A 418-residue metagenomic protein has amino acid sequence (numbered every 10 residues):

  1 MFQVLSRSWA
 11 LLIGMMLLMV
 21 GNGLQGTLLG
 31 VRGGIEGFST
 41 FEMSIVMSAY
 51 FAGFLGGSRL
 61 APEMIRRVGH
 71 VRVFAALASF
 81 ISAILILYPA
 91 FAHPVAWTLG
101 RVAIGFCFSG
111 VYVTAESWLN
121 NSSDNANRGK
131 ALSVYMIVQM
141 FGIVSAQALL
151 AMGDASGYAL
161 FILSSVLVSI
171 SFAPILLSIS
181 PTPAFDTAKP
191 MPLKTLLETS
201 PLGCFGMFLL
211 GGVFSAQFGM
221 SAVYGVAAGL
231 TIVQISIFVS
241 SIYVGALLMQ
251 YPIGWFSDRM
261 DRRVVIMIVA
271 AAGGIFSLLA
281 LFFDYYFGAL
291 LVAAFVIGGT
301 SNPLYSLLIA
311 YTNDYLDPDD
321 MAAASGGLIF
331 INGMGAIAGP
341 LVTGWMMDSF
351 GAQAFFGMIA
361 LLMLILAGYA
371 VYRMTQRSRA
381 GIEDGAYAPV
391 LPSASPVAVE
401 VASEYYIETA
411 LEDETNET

Functional and structural regions predicted by a protein language model:
M1-Q3, P183-P190, R373-T418: Intrinsic disorder in cytosolic terminal tails and internal cytosolic loops of multi-pass membrane transporters
F2-F51, G206, S215-Y224, A228 (+1 more regions): Helix-loop boundary and gating motifs at the non-cytosolic
T40-F41, N125-Y135, I232-V233, L316-L328: Loop-to-transmembrane helix entry/capping segments in MFS-fold secondary transporters and related SLC/MFSD carriers
G57-H70, D154, M249-D261, M347-D348: Helix-to-loop junctions at the C-terminal end of transmembrane segments in multipass secondary transporters
R72-I86, S165, V264-L279, A360: Structural signature of the two symmetry-related core transmembrane helices
V102-I137: Cytoplasmic helix-loop-helix junction between adjacent transmembrane helices in 12-TM secondary transporters
G110-S123, N302-L316: Intracellular juxtamembrane helix-capping segments at the cytosolic ends of symmetry-related transmembrane helices
L150-A151, S165-F185, L366-M374: C-terminal membrane-cytosol helix-exit motif in multi-pass small-molecule transporters
